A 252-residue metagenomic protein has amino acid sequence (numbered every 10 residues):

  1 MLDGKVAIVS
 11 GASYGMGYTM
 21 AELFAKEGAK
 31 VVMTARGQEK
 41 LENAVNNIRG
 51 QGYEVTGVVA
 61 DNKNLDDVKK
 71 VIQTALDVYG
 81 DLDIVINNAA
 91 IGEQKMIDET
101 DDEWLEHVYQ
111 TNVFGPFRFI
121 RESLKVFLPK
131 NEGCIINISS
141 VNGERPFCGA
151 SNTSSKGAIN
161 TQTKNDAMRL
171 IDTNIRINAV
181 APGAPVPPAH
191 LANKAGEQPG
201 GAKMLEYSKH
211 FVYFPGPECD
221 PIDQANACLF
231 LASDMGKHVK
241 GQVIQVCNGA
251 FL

Functional and structural regions predicted by a protein language model:
V6, S13-Y14: Conserved glycine-rich cofactor-binding loop
K70-D77, K95-E99, E103-Q110, G149: Active-site Tyr-X3-Lys motif and surrounding loop/helix of classical short-chain dehydrogenase/reductase
I86, I171, R176, V239-G241: Short, small/polar-rich loop/turn modules that mediate ligand/substrate recognition or access, typified
I91, D98-F117, I136, I159: Catalytic Tyr-X3-Lys loop
F117, E132, E218-V246, F251: C-terminal substrate-recognition "lid" of short-chain dehydrogenase/reductases
I120, S155-K156, T163: Active-site helix of classical SDR
K125, M168-D172, K237: Alpha-helical segment proximal to the catalytic Tyr-Lys
S140: Residue(s) in the substrate-gating loop at a strand-loop-helix junction that position the organic substrate next
